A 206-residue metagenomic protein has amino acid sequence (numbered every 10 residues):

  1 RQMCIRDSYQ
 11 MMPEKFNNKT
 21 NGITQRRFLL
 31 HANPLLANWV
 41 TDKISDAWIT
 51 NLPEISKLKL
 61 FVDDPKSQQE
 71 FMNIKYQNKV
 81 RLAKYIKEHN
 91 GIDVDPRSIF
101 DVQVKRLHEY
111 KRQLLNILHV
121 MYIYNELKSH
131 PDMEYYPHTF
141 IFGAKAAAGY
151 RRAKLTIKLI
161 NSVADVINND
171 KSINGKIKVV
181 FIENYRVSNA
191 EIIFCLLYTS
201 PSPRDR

Functional and structural regions predicted by a protein language model:
R1-D7, Y198-D205: Conserved small/polar residues in nucleotide/adenosyl-binding loops
Q2, R6-S45, K111-E126, P131-D132: Segments forming glycine/polar-rich beta-alpha architectures that bind adenosine-containing cofactors
S8, Q25, L29, A47 (+6 more regions): Generic alpha-helical structural element
P13-N18, R26-R27, P137-I141, I177-V179 (+2 more regions): Beta-sheet entry/capping signal
N18, L52-D64, V94-D101, Y136-F142 (+1 more regions): Short acidic (Asp/Glu) and glycine-rich catalytic loops that position anionic groups and cofactors
I23, A144-A146, L197: Short, histidine-centered active-site or binding-site loop motifs used for metal coordination, general acid-base
L29-D93: Extended, charge-enriched "interface" segments that sit outside catalytic cores
A83-R186, A190: Long, K/E/R/D-enriched contiguous segments that form extended
